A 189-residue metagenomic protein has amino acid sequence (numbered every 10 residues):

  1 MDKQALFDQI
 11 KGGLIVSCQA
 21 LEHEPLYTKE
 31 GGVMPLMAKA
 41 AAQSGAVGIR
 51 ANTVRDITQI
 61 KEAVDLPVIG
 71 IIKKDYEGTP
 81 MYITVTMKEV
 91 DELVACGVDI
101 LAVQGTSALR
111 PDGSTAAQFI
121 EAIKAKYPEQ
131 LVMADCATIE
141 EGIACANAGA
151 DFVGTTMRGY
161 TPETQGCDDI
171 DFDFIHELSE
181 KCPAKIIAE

Functional and structural regions predicted by a protein language model:
M1-A95, K126-V132, E140-N147: Conserved N-terminal beta1-alpha1 strand-loop-helix module at the mouth
K29-V33, M81-K88, P111-T115, G166-F174: Alpha-helix N-cap and loop-to-helix initiation/capping positions
V47, D65, D99, D151 (+1 more regions): Receiver (REC) domain switch/active-site residues of two-component response regulators
T53, I72, G105, C136 (+1 more regions): Short secondary-structure boundary segments
L93-A137: Hydrophobic, well-structured mid-protein blocks that either form specific transmembrane helices
D99-D112, A146-F174: Glycine/Thr-rich beta-alpha phosphate-binding loop at enzyme active sites
A116-A125, A137-I139, D151-T155, Q165-A184: Short loop-to-alpha-helix "cap/lid" segments that border enzyme active sites across diverse enzyme classes
I187-E189: Glycine-rich beta-strand-to-loop/alpha-helix junction loops that act as flexible
